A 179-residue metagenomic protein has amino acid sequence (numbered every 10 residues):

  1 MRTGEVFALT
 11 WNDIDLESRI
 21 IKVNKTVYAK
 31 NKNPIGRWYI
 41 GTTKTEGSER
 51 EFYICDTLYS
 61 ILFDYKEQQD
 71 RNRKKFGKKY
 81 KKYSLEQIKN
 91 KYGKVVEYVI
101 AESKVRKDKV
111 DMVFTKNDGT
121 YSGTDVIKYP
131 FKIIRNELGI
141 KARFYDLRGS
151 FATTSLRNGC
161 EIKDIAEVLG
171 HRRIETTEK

Functional and structural regions predicted by a protein language model:
G4-L9, I165: Alpha-helix N-cap/helix-start motif at helix boundaries, enriched for small hydrophobics
A8-E102: Conserved tyrosine-mediated DNA breakage-rejoining catalytic core shared by Y-recombinases
F52, Q69-K78, E86, Y92-I174: Short, basic (Lys/Arg/His-rich) helix/loop patches that form interaction surfaces in the mid-to-C-terminal regions
